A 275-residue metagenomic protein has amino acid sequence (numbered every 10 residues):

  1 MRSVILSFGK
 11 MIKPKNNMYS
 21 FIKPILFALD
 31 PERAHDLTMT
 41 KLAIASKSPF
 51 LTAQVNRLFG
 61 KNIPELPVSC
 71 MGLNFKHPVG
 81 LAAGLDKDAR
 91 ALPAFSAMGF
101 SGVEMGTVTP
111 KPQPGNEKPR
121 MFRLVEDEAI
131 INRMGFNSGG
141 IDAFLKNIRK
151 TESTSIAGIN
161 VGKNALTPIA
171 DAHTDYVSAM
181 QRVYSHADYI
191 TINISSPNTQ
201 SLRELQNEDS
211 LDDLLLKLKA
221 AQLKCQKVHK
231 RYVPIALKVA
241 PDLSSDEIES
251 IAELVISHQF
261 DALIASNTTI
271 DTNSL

Functional and structural regions predicted by a protein language model:
I12, A53-G80, A143-R149, S153: N-terminal amphipathic alpha-helix/helix-capping segment at the start of soluble metabolic enzymes
Y19-V68, N132-N137, D142: An N-cap/entry alpha-helix motif that binds or orients negatively charged groups
N74-K76, G80-D86, A91-P110: Active-site cofactor/substrate anionic-group-binding motifs, chiefly glycine- and Lys/Arg-rich phosphate-binding loops
F75, A83-L85, S96, G135-S274: Conserved alpha/beta-domain cores
G106-I156: A gly/proline- and charged-residue-enriched helix-loop-helix capping module
